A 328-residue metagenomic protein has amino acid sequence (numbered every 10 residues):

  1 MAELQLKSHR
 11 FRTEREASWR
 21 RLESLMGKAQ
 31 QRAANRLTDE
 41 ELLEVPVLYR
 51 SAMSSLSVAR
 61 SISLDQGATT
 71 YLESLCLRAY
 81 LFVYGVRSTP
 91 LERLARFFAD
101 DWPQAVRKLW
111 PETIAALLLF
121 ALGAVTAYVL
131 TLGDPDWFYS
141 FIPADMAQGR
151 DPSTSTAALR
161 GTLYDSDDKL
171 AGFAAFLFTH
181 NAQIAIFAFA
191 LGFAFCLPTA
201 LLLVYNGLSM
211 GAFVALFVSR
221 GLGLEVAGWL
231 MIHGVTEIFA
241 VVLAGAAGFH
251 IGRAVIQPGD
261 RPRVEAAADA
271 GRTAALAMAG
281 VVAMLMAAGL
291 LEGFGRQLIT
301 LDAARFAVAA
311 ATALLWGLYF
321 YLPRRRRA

Functional and structural regions predicted by a protein language model:
M1-A95: Soluble N-terminal domains of membrane-associated systems
R78-L81, A158-L170, A194, V204 (+1 more regions): Short juxtamembrane and helix-loop transition motifs at transmembrane-helix boundaries in membrane proteins
R93-L109, L163-Y164, G172, V264-A267: Cytosolic juxtamembrane amphipathic/interface segments immediately preceding and feeding into a transmembrane helix
Q104-L122: Alpha-helical transmembrane segments and their helix-start/interface "positive-inside/aromatic belt" motifs in integral
L118-L132, A194, T236: Hydrophobic alpha-helical membrane-insertion segments
V129-T154: Interfacial/capping segments of alpha-helical transmembrane domains
G149-A158, Y164-F176, A227-T236: Short aromatic-rich membrane-water interface segments that cap or initiate transmembrane helices in multi-pass membrane
Q183-A328: Generic detector of multi-pass transmembrane helix bundles and their immediately adjacent loops in polytopic membrane
